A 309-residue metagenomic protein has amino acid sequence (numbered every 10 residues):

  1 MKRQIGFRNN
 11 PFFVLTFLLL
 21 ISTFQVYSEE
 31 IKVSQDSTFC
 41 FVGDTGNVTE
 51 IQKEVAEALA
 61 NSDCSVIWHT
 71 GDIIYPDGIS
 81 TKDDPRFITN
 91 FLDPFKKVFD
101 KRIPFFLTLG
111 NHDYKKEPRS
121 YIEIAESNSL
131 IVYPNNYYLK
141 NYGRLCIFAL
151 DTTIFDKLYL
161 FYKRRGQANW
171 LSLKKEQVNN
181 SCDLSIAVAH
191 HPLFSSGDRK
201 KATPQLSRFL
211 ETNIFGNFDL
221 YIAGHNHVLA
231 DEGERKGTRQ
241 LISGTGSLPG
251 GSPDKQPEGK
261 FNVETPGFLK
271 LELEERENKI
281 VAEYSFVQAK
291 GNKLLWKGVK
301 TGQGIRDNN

Functional and structural regions predicted by a protein language model:
K2-V14: Bacterial N-terminal signal peptides that target proteins for export
F13-T23: Bacterial N-terminal signal peptides
F24-R86, S195-S196: N-terminal active-site segment of His-dependent metallophosphoesterases
I31-V33, T38, A60, G78-S185 (+3 more regions): Extended active-site neighborhood of metal-dependent phosphoesterases/phosphodiesterases
G43-G46, I154, G244, E275 (+1 more regions): A mature extracytoplasmic/lumenal domain signature
D44, G71-D72, G110-N111, L150 (+2 more regions): Active-site glycine-centered loops adjacent to acidic/histidine catalytic or metal-binding residues that shape
V48, P76, Y114-K115, D156 (+3 more regions): Flexible, glycine-rich phosphate/dinucleotide-binding loops and adjacent beta-alpha linkers at cofactor/substrate
K260-N309: A short C-terminal boundary segment appended to hydrolase-like catalytic domains
